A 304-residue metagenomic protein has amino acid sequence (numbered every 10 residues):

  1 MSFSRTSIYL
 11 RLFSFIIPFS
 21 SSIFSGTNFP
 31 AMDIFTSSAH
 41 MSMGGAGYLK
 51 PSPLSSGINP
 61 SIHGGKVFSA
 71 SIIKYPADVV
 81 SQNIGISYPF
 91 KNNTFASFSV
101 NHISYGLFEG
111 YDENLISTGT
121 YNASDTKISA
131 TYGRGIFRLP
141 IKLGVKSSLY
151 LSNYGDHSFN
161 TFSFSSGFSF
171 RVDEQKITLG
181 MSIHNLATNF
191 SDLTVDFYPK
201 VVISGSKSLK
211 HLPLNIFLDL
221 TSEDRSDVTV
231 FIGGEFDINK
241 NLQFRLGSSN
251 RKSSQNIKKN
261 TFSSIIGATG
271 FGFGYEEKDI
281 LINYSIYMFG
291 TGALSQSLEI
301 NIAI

Functional and structural regions predicted by a protein language model:
M1-S38: Cleavable N-terminal export/targeting peptides
F24-I304: Subset of outer-membrane beta-barrel
